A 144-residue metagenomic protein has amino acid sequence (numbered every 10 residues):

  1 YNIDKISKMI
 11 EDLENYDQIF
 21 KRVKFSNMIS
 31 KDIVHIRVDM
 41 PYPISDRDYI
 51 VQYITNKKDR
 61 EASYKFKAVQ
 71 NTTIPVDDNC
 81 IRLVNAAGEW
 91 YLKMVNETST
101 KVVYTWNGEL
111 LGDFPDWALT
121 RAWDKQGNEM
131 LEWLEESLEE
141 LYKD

Functional and structural regions predicted by a protein language model:
Y1-D144: Eukaryotic helix-grip
